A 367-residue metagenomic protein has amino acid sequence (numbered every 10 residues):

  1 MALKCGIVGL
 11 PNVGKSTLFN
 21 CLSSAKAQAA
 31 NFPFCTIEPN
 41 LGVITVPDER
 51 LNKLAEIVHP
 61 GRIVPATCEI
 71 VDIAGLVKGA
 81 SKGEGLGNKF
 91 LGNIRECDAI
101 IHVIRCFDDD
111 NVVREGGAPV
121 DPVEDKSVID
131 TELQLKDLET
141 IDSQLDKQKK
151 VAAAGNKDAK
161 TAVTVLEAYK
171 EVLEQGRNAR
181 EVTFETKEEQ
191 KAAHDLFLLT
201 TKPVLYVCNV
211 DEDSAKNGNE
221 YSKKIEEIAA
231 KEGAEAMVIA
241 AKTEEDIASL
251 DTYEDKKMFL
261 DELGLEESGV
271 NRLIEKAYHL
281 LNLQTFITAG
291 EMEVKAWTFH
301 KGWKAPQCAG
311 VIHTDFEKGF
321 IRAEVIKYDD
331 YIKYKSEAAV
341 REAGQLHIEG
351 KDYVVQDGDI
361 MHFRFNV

Functional and structural regions predicted by a protein language model:
M1-R114, V123, D130, D142-S143 (+1 more regions): Conserved G1/Walker A P-loop phosphate-binding module
A2-V8, V13, F19, K147-V354 (+2 more regions): C-terminal-of-GTPase-core extension/linker across diverse P-loop GTPases
S24-A25, R50-L51, G75-V77, R105-N111 (+5 more regions): Conserved nucleotide-binding/hydrolysis micro-motifs of P-loop NTPases
A30-N31, V112-G117, G218-E220, L250: Short amphipathic alpha-helical segments
T36, G85, K89, L133 (+4 more regions): Alpha-helical initiation/capping and key positions within long helical/coiled-coil segments
L76-K82, A118-V120, S127-L133, A152-K157 (+2 more regions): Flexible beta-alpha connector loops of hexameric P-loop NTPases
E96, Q356-D357: Short, flexible surface segments
C97, I129, Q134-D137, I141 (+4 more regions): Amphipathic alpha-helical coiled-coil segments
